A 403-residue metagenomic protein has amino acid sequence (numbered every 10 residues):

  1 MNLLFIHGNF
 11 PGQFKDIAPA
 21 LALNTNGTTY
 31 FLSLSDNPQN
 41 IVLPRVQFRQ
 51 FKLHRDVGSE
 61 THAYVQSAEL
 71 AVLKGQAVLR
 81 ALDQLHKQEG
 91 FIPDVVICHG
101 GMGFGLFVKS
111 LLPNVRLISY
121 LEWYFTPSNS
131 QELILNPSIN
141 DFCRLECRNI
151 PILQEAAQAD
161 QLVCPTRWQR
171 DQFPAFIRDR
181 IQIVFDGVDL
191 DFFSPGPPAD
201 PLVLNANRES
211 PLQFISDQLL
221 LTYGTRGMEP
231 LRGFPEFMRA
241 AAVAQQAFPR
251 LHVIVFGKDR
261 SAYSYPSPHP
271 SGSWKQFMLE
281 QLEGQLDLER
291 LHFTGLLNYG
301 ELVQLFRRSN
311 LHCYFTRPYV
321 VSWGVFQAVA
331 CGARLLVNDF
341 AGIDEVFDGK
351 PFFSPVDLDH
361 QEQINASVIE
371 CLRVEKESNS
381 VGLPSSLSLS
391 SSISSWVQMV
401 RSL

Functional and structural regions predicted by a protein language model:
M1-R49: N-terminal subdomain of nucleotide-sugar transferases
R55-V65, V115-I150, D191-L202, I215 (+1 more regions): Acceptor-binding helix/loop patch of EC 2.4 sugar-transfer enzymes, predominantly nucleotide-sugar-dependent
L73, K376-L403: A charged, aromatic-enriched C-terminal amphipathic alpha-helix characteristic of glycosyltransferases across folds
W168, G187: Carbohydrate-associated surface elements
L204-R232, M238-V243, V253-F256: Conserved donor-binding/catalytic core segment of Leloir-type glycosyltransferases
S261, P266-L296: Nucleotide-activated donor-binding/catalytic signature segment of Leloir-type glycosyltransferases, i.e., the conserved
R317-P318: Aromatic "clamp/platform" in nucleotide-sugar-dependent glycosyltransferases that forms part of the donor/acceptor
R334-V337: Short hydrophobic beta-strand element within catalytic cores of glycosyltransferases and related nucleotide-activated
